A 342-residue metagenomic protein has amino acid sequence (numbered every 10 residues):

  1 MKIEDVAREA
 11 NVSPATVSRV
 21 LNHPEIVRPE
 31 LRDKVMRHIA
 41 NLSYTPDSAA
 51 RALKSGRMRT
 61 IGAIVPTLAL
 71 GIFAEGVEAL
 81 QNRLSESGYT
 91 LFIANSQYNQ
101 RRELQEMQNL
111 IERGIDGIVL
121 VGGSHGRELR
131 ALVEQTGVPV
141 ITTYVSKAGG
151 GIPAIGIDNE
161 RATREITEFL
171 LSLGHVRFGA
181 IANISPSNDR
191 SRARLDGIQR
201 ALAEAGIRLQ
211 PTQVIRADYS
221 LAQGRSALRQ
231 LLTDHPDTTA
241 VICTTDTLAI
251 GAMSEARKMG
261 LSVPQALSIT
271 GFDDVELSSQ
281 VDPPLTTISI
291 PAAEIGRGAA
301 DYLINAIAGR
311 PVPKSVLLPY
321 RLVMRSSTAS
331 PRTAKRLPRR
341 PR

Functional and structural regions predicted by a protein language model:
M1, N22, I26, E30 (+15 more regions): Residues at secondary-structure transition points
M1-R59, R332, P341-R342: N-terminal helix-turn-helix DNA-binding module of bacterial transcription factors
I3, P14, R32, A50 (+11 more regions): A general structural signal for well-ordered alpha-helical segments in protein cores
E4, D33, G56-E168, S172 (+2 more regions): Alpha-helical recognition/docking segments in bacterial nutrient-uptake and carbohydrate-utilization systems
N41, N82-S87, I111, Q135-T142 (+1 more regions): Bacterial carbohydrate/catabolite-sensing allosteric modules
N41-D47, R101, V121-G123, M253: Short gly/ser/thr-rich secondary-structure transition/capping motifs
